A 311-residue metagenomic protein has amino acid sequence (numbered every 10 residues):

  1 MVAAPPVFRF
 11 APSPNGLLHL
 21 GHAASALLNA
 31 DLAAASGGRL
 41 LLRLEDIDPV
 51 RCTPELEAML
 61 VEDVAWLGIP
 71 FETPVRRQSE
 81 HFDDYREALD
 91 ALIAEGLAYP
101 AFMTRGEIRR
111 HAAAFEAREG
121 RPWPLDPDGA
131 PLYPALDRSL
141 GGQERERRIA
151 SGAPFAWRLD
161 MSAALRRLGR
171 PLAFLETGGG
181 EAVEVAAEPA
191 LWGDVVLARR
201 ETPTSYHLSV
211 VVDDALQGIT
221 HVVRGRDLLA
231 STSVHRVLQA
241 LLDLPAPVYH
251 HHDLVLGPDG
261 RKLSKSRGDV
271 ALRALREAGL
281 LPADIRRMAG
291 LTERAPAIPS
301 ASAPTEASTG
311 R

Functional and structural regions predicted by a protein language model:
M1-P122, A215, R226-D227, S231-L244 (+3 more regions): N-terminal Rossmann-like or analogous alpha/beta NTP/dinucleotide-binding catalytic cores that position adenine
D63, G260, M288: Residues in the recognition helix of alpha-helical DNA-binding motifs
E72-T73, A246-Y249, A283-I285: Short, surface-exposed acidic
E107-L263, A271-R276, P296-A303, A307-R311: Active-site cores that bind ATP or allylic diphosphates and position pyrophosphate for catalysis
E277-R294: Extended, charge-rich low-complexity interaction segments
